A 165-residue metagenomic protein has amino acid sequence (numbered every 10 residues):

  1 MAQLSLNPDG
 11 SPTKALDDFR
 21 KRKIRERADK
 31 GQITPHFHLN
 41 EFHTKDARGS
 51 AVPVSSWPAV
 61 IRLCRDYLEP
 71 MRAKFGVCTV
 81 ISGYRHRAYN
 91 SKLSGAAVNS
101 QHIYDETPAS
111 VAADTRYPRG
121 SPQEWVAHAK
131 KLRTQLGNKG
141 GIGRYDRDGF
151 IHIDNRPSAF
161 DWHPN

Functional and structural regions predicted by a protein language model:
M1-R72, R156-N165: Extracytoplasmic cell-surface/polysaccharide-interacting catalytic and binding patches
A2-P8, N99-N165: Catalytic cores and adjacent binding grooves of peptidoglycan-active enzymes
P12, I33, A51, C78 (+3 more regions): Compositionally biased, intrinsically disordered low-complexity regions
F37, E41-D46, A88, L93 (+2 more regions): Solvent-exposed, flexible loop/coil residues
H43-A47, G76-I81, Y117-R119: Generic detector of short, locally flexible boundary/turn motifs and exposed helical patches
V52-V54, V60, V77-V80, V98 (+2 more regions): Extended aliphatic helical segments
V54-P58, G83-K92, W125-L132: Short linear motifs at secondary-structure transitions and domain/linker junctions
R65-G95: Extended, low-complexity, intrinsically disordered C-terminal regulatory tails of eukaryotic serine/threonine kinases
